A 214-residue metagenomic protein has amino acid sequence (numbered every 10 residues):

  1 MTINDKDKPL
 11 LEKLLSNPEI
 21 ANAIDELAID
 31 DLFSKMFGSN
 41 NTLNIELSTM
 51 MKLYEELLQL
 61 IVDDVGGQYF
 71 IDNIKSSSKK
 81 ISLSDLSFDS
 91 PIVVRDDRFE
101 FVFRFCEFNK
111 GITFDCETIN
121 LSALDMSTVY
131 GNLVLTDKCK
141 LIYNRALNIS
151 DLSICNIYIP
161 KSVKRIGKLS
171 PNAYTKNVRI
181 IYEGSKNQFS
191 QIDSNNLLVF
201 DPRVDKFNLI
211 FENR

Functional and structural regions predicted by a protein language model:
M1, F37, N41-D97, R104-N120 (+4 more regions): Structural signature of tandem-repeat unit edges
T2-D7: Short, intrinsically disordered N-terminal pre-domain segments
K8-L15, A21-A28, F33, F37 (+4 more regions): Residue-level detector of alpha-helical secondary structure
I20, L32-F37, L86, A123-L124 (+2 more regions): Short, aromatic- and cysteine-enriched interfacial helices/patches that mediate contacts at lipid membranes
A23-D25, D30, T113, D125 (+2 more regions): Short stretches within intrinsically disordered, low-complexity N-terminal or propeptide regions
P171-A173, N195: A structural signal for leucine-rich repeat
S190-D201: Short, aromatic/basic amphipathic alpha-helical patches
